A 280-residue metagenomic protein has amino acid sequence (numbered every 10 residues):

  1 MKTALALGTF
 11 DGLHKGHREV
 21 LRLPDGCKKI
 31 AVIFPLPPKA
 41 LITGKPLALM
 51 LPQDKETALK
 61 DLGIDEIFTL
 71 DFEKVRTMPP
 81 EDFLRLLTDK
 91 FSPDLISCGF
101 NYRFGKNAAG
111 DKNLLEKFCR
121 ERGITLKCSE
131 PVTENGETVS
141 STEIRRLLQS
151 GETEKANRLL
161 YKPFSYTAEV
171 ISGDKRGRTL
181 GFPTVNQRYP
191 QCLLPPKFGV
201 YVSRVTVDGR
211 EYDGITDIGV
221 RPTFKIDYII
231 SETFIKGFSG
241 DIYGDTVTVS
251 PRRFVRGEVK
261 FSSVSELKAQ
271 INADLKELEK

Functional and structural regions predicted by a protein language model:
M1-P52: N-terminal catalytic cores of NTP/NDP-binding nucleotidyl/phosphoryl-transfer enzymes
R18, D25, Y161, N272-K276: Solvent-exposed alpha-helix faces
K28-I30, D65-E66, D94, T125: Residues at the starts of beta-strands that form the adenosine-phosphate
F34-P35, D65-V75, E130: A conserved beta-strand->alpha-helix junction
P46-K55, R76-L84: Glycine-rich, highly charged phosphate/nucleotide-binding loops
A58-L62: ATP-dependent adenylation/nucleotidyltransferase module used to activate substrates
M78-P183, S262-K268: Classical nucleotidyltransferase
R122, G173-K280: Phosphate/ribose-recognition catalytic cores of enzymes acting on nucleotide-derived substrates
